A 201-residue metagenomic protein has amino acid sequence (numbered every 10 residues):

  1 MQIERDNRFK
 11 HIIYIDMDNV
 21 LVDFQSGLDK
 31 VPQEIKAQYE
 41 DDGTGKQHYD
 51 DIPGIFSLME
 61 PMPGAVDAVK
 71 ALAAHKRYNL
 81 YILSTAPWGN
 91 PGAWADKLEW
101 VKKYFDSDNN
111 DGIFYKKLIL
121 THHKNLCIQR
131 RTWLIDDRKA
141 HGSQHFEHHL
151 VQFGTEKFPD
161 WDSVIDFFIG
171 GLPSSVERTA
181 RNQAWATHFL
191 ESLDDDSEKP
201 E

Functional and structural regions predicted by a protein language model:
Q2-F56, P159: Active-site neighborhood of HAD-like aspartate-dependent phosphohydrolases
R5-F9, A74, N125-R130: Flexible, charged surface loops at secondary-structure boundaries
D6-F9, R77, N110-F114: Short helix-terminating capping/connector loops at secondary-structure junctions
P32, H75-Y81, T85, S192-E201: N-terminal pre-catalytic "stem/leader" segment of glycosyltransferase-like enzymes
F56-E60, D111-I113: Short, flexible loop segments at the rims of nucleotide/cofactor-binding pockets, characterized by
E60, A65-A95, V101: Substrate-recognition element of Asp-dependent hydrolases with the DxDx(T/V) motif
W88-E201: C-terminal cap/substrate-recognition subdomain and adjoining C-terminal extension of metal-dependent phosphatase-like
